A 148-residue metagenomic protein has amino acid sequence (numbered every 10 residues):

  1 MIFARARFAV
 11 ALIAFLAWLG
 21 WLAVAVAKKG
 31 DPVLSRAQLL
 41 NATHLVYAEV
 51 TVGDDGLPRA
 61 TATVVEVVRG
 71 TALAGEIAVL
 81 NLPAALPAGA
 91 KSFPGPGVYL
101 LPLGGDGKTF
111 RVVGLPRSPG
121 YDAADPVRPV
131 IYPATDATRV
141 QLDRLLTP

Functional and structural regions predicted by a protein language model:
I2-V26, P83-P148: Netrin-like (NTR/C345C) domain of secreted extracellular proteins
V24-T43: Short boundary/loop segments of OB/S1/cold-shock single-stranded nucleic-acid-binding domains
K28, H44-V46, P58-A60, E76 (+1 more regions): A generic structural signal for short beta-strands and their flanking turns/coil linkers
R36, E49-V50, V64-V68, P87-A90: Intrinsically disordered, low-complexity boundary segments flanking structured domains
L40-N41, V68-R69, R111: Generic, ordered loop/turn and secondary-structure boundary motif
N41-E66: Structural detector for short beta-strands of small beta-barrel domains
P58-A84: Short solvent-exposed strand/turn elements
